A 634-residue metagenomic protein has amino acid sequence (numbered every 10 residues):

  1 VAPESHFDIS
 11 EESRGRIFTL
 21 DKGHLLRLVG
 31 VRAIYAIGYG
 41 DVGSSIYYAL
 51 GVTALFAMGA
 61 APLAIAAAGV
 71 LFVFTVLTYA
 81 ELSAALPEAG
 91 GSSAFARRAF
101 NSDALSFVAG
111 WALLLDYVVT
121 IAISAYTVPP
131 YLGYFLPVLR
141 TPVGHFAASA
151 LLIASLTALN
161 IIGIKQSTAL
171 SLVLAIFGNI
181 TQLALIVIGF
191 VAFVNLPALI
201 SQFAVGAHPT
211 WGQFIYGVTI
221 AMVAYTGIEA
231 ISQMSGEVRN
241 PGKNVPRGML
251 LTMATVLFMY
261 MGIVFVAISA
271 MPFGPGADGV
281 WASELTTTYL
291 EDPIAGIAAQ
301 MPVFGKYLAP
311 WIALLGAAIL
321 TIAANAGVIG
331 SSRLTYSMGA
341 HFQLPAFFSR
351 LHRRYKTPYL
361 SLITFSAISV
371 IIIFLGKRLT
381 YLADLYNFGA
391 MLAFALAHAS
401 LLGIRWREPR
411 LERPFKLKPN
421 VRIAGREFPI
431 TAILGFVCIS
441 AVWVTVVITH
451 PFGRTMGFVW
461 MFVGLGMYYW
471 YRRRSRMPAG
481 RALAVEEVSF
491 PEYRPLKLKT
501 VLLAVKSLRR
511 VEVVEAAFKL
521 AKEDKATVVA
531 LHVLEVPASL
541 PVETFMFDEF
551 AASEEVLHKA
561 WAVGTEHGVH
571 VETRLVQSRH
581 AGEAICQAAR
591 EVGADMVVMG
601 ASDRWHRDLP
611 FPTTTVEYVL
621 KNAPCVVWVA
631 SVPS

Functional and structural regions predicted by a protein language model:
V1-A49, L55-A60, V73-L77, E88-A89 (+2 more regions): Membrane-interface "cap" regions at the ends of multi-pass membrane proteins
R14-R16, L20-H24, A175-Y307: Helix-loop-helix junctions that connect adjacent transmembrane segments in multi-pass membrane transporters
L50-L152, T255, G262, A393: Extracellular loop-to-transmembrane helix junctions
F95-A96, S102, Y134-V138, G248-N325 (+1 more regions): TM-loop-TM module centered on a large, flexible mid-protein loop between adjacent transmembrane helices in multi-pass
L170, F347-Y359, A395-V447: C-terminal membrane-solvent junction of multi-pass transporters and transport-like membrane proteins
Y493-F547, T565-E572, N622: Small/aliphatic-rich secondary-structure junction motif
E566-V597, S634: Structural beta-alpha unit
M599-N622: Glycine-rich, Arg-bearing micro-motifs that act as flexible, cationic patches
